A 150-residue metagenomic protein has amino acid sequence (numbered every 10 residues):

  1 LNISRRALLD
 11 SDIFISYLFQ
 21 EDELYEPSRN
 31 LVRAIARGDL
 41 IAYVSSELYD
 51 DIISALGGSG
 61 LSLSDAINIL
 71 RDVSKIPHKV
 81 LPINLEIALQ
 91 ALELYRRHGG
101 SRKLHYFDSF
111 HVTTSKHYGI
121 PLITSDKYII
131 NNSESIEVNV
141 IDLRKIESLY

Functional and structural regions predicted by a protein language model:
L1-R6, V112, K116-Y150: Acidic, PIN/NYN-like endoribonuclease modules and their adjacent C-terminal/linker elements
L1-V44, G58-N68, S148-Y150: Short, well-structured N-terminal submotif of metal-dependent ribonuclease cores
R29-V32, L70, H111-V112, I130: Short amphipathic alpha-helical segments and helix-helix/interface helices
R37-D39, I76, Y118: Structured helix-beta-strand junction loops
V44-S46, T124-S125: Short beta-strand segments at enzyme active-site cores
E47, D51-E93: Active-site-proximal, substrate-binding regions of enzyme catalytic domains and RNA-binding/basic surfaces
S59-L63, H98-G99, N139-L143: Short, hinge-like loop/turn segments at secondary-structure boundaries
K79-Y128: Active-site neighborhoods of divalent-metal-dependent phosphate/nucleic-acid chemistry enzymes
